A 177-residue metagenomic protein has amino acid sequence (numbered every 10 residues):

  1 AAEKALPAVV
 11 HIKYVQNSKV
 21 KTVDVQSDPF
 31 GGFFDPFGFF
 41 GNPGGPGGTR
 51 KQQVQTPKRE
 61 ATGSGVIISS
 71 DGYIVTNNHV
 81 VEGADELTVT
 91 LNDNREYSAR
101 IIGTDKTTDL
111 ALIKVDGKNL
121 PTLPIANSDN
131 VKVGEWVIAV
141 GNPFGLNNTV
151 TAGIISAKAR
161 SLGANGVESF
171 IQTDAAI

Functional and structural regions predicted by a protein language model:
A1-I177: Serine-dependent protease modules
